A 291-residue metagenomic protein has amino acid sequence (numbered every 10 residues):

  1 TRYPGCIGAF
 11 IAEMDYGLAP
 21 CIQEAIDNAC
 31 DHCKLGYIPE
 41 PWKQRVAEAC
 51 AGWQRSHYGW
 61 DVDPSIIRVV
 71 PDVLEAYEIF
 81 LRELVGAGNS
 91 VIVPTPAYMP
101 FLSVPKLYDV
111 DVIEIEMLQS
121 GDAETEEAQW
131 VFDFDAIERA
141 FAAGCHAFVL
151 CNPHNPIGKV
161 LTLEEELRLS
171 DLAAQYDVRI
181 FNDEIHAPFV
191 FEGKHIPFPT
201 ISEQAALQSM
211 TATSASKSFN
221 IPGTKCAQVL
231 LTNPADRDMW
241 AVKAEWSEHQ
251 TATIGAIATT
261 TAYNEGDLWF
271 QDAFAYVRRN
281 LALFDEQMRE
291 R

Functional and structural regions predicted by a protein language model:
T1-D72, I79, A262-E265: N-terminal small-domain helix-loop-helix segment of the aminotransferase-like
D61-I67, A87-S90, A206-S209: Short acidic capping loops at alpha-helix termini that bridge into adjacent secondary structure
E83-P105: Conserved PLP-anchoring active-site segment centered on the Schiff-base-forming lysine
L107-I113: A short helix-loop-beta submotif of the ANL/AMP-binding
Y108, Q175-Y176, A205, R291: Helix C-cap/helix->beta junction micro-motif
M117-H195: Active-site phosphate-binding strand-loop segment of PLP-dependent enzymes
Q208-R289: PLP-dependent aminotransferase class I/II
